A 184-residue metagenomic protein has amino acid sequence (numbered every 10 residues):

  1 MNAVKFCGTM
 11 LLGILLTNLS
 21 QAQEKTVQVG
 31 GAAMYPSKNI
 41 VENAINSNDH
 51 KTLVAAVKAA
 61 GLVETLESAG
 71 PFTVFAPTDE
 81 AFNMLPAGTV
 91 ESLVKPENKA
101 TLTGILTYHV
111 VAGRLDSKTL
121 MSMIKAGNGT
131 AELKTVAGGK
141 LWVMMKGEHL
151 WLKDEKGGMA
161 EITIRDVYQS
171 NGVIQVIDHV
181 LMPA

Functional and structural regions predicted by a protein language model:
M1-G8: Bacterial N-terminal signal peptides that target proteins for export
L12-G13, T17: Hydrophobic alpha-helical segments of integral membrane proteins
N18-A22: Sec/Tat signal peptide C-region and signal peptidase I cleavage site
Q23-A184: Mature, structured domains of secreted/extracytosolic soluble proteins
